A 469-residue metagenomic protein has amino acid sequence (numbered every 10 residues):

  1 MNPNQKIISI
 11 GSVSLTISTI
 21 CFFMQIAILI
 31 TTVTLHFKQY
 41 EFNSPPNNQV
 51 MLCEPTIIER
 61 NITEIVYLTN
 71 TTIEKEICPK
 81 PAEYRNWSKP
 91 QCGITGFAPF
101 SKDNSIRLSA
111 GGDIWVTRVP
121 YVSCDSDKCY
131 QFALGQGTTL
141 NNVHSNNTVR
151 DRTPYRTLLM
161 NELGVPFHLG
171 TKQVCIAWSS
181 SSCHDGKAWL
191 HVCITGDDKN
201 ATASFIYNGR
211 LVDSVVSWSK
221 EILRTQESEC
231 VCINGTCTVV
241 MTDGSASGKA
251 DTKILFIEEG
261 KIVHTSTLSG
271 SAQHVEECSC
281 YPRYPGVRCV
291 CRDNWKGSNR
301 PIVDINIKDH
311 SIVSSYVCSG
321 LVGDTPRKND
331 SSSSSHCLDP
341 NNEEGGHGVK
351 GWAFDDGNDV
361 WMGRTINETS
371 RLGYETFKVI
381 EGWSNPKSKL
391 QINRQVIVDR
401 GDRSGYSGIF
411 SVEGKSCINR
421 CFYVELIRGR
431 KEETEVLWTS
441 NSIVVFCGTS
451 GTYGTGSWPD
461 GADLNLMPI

Functional and structural regions predicted by a protein language model:
N4-Q39: Single-pass membrane-anchoring alpha-helices
E76, C289-C291: Extracellular cysteine-rich, disulfide-stabilized repeat modules
F97, K102-S105, V116-V122, K172-S182 (+5 more regions): Repeated scaffold domains used in trafficking and secretory/extracellular systems, primarily beta-propellers
G112-I114, K128-Q131, K187-H191, T236-V240 (+3 more regions): Entry beta-strands of beta-propeller and related beta-repeat scaffolds
G137-N146, T153-R156, K199-I206, G248-I254 (+4 more regions): Structural motif
F167-T171, D213-K220, H264-L268, V313-G320 (+1 more regions): Beta-propeller fold detector
Y423-I427, E435-I469: Blade-level signature of beta-propeller repeat domains, shared across WD40, Kelch, NHL, RCC1 and BNR/Asp-box propellers
